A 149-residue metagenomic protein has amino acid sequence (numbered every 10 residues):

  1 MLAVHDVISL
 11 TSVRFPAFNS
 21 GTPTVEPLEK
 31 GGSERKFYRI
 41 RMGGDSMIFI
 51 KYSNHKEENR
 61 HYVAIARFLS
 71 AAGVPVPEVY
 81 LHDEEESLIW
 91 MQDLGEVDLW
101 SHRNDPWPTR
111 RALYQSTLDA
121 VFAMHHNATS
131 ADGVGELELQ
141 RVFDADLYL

Functional and structural regions predicted by a protein language model:
M1-P23: Juxta-kinase regulatory segment immediately upstream of eukaryotic protein kinase catalytic domains
V7, E29-K30, N54, Q140: Alpha-helical protein-protein interaction elements
I8, E34, Y62-V63: Short, well-ordered alpha-helical scaffold segments within catalytic/effector domains
V13-F15, P27, F37, V79: Short, flexible, glycine/charge-rich loop motifs used to bind or transfer phosphoryl groups or to couple energy/partner
A17-F18, L28, S70-A71: Short, solvent-exposed secondary-structure boundary motifs
S20-R41: ATP-binding glycine-rich phosphate-binding loop
Y38-L149: ATP-binding pocket architecture of kinase catalytic cores
